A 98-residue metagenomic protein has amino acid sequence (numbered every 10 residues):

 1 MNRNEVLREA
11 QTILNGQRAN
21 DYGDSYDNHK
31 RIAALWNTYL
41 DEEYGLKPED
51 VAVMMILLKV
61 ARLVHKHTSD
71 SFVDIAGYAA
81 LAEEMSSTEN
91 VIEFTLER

Functional and structural regions predicted by a protein language model:
M1-R98: Intrinsically disordered, low-complexity regulatory regions that flank transcription factor DNA-binding cores
